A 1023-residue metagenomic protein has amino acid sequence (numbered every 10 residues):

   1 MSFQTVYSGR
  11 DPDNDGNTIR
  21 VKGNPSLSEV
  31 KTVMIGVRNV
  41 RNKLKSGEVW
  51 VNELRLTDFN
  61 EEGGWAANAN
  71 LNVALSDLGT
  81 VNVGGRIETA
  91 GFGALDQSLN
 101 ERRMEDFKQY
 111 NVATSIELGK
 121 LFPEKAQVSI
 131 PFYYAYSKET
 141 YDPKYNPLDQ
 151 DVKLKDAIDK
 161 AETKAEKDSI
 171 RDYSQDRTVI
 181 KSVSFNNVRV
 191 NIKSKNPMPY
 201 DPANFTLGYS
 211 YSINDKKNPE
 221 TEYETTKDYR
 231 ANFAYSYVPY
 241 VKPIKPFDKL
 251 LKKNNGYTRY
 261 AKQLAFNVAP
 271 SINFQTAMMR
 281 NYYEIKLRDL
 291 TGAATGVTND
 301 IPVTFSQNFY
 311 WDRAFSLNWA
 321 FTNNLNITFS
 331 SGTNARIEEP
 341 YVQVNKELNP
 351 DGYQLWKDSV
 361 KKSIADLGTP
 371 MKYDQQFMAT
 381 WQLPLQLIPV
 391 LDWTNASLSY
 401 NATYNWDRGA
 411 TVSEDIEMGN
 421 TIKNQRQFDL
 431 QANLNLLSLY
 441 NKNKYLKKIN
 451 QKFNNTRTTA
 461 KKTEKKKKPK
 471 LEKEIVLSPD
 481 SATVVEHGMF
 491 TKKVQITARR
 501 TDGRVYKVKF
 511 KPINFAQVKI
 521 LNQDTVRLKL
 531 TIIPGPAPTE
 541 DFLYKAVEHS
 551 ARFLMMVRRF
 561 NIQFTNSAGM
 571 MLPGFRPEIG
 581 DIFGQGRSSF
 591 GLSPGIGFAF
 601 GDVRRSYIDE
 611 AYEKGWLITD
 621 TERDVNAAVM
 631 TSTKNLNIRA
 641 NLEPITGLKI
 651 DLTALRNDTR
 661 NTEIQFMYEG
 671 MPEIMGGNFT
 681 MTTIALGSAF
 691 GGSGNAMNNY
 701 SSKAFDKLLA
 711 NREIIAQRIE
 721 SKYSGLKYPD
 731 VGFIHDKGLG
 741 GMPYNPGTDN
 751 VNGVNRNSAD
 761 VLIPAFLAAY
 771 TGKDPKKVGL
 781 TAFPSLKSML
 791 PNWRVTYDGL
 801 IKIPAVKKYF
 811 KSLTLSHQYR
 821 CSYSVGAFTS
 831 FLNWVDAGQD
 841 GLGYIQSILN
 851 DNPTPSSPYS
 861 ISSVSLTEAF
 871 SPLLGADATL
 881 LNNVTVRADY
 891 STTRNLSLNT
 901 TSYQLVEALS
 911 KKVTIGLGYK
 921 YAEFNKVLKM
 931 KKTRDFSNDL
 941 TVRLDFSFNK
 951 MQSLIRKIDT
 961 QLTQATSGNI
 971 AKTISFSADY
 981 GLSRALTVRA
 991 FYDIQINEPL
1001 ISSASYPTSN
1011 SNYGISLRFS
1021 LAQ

Functional and structural regions predicted by a protein language model:
M1-L44, N454: Extracellular beta-strand ligand-recognition surfaces/modules
N39-L521, T525-Q1023: Exposed, low-structure sequence patches enriched in small/polar residues
